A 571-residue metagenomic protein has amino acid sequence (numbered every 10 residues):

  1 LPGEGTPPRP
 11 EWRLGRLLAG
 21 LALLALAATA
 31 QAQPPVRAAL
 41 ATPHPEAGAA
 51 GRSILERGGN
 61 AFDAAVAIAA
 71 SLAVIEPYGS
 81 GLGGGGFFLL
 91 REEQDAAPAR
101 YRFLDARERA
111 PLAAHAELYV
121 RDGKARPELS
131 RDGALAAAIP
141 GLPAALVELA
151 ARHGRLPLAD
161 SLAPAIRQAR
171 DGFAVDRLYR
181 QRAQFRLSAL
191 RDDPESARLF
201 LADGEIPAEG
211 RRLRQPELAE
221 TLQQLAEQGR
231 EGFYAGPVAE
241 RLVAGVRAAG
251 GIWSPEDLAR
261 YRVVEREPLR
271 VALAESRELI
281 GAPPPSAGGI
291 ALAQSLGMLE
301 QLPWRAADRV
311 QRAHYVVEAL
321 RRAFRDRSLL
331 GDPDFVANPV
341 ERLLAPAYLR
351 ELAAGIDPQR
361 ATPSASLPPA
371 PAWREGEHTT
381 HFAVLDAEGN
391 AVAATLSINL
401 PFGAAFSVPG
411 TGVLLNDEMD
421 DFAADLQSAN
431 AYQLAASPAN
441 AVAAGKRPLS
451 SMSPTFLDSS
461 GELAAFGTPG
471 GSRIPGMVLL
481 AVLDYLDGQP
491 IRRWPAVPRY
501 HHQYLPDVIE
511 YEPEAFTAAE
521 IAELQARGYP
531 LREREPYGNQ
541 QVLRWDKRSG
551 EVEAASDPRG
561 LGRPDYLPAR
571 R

Functional and structural regions predicted by a protein language model:
E4-A19: Bacterial N-terminal signal peptides that target proteins for export
R16-A28: Bacterial N-terminal signal peptides
Q33-A49, S53, A61-Q228, F233-A235 (+8 more regions): Noncatalytic scaffold domains of N-terminal-nucleophile
V74-Y78, G84-R91, D95, Y101-F103 (+3 more regions): Active-site rim segments in enzyme catalytic domains, especially the processed small/beta chain of N-terminal
G289-P303, L457-A464, G471-P495: M16/insulysin-pitrilysin zinc metalloprotease superfamily fold
L302-I398, G410-T411, L426: Internal maturation/activation junctions in enzymes
A313, P333, K446, V478-L479 (+1 more regions): Extended C-terminal subregions enriched in glycine
